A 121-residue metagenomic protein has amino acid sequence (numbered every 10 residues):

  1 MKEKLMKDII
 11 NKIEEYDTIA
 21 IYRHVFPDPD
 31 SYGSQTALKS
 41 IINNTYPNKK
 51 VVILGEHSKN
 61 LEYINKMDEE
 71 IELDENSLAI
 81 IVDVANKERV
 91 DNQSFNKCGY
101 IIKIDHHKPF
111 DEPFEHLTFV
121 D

Functional and structural regions predicted by a protein language model:
M1-D121: Replace "Mg2+/Mn2+-dependent" with "divalent metal-dependent
